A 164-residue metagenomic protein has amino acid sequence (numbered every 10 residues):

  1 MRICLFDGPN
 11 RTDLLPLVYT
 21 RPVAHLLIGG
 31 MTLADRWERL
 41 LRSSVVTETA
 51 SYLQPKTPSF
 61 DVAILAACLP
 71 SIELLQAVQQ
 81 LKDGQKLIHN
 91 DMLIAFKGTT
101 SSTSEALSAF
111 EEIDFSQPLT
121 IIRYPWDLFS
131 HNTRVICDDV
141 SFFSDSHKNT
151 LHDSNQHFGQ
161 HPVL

Functional and structural regions predicted by a protein language model:
M1-H161: Terminal amphipathic alpha-helical/low-complexity segments used for targeting or macromolecular assembly
